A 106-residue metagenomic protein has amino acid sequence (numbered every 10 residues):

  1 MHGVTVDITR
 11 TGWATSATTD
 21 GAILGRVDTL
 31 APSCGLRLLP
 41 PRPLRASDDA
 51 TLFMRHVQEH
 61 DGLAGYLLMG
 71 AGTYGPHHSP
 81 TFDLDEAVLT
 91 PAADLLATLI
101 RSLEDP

Functional and structural regions predicted by a protein language model:
M1-P106: Metal-dependent amide/peptide-bond hydrolase catalytic core, centered on the "pita-bread" metallohydrolase fold
